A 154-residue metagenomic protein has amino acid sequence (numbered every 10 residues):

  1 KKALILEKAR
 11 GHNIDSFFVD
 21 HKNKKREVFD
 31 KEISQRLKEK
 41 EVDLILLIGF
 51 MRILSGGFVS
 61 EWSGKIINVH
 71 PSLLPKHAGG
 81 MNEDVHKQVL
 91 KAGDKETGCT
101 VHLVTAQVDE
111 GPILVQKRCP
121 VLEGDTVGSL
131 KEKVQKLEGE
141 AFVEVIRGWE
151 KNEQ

Functional and structural regions predicted by a protein language model:
K1-Q154: One-carbon transfer enzymes
